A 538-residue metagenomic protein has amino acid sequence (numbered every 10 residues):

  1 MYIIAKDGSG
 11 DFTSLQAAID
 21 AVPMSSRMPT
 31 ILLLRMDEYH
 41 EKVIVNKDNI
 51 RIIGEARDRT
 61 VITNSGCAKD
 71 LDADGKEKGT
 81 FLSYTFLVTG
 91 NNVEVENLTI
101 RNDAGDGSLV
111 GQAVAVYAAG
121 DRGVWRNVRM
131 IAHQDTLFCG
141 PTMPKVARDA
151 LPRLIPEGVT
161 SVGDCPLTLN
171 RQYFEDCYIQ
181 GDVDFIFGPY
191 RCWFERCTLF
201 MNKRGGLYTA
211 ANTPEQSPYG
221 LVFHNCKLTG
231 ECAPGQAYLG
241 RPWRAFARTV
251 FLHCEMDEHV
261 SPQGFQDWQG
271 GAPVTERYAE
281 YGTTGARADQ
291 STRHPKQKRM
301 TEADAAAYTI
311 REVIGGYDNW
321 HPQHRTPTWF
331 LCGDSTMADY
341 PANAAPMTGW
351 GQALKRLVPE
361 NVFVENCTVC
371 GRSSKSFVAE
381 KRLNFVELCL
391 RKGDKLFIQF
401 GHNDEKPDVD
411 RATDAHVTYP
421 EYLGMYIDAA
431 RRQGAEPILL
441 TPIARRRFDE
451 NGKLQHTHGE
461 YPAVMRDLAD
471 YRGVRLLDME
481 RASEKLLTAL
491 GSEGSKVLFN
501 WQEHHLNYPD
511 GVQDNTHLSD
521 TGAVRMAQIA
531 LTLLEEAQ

Functional and structural regions predicted by a protein language model:
M1-R325: Sequence-level preference for short, compositionally simple segments enriched in small aliphatic or small polar residues
D11, A338-A342, S374-S376: Short, solvent-exposed loop/turn elements at domain surfaces
I31, E94, T328, D394-F397 (+1 more regions): Structural motif
M36, P141, T368, F400 (+1 more regions): A cross-domain feature marking catalytic cores of carbohydrate-active enzymes and several ubiquitous metabolic/repair
R51, V61, F363-E365, E436 (+1 more regions): Conserved beta-strand segments of alpha/beta enzyme cores
Q323-T368, N384-L396: Serine-esterase "nucleophile elbow" of acetyl-processing enzymes
S374-N384: N-terminal post-signal-peptidase region of extra-cytosolic proteins
R382-V524, Q528-A537: Alpha-helical cap/lid subdomain in secreted, periplasmic, or secretory-pathway luminal O-acyl-processing enzymes
